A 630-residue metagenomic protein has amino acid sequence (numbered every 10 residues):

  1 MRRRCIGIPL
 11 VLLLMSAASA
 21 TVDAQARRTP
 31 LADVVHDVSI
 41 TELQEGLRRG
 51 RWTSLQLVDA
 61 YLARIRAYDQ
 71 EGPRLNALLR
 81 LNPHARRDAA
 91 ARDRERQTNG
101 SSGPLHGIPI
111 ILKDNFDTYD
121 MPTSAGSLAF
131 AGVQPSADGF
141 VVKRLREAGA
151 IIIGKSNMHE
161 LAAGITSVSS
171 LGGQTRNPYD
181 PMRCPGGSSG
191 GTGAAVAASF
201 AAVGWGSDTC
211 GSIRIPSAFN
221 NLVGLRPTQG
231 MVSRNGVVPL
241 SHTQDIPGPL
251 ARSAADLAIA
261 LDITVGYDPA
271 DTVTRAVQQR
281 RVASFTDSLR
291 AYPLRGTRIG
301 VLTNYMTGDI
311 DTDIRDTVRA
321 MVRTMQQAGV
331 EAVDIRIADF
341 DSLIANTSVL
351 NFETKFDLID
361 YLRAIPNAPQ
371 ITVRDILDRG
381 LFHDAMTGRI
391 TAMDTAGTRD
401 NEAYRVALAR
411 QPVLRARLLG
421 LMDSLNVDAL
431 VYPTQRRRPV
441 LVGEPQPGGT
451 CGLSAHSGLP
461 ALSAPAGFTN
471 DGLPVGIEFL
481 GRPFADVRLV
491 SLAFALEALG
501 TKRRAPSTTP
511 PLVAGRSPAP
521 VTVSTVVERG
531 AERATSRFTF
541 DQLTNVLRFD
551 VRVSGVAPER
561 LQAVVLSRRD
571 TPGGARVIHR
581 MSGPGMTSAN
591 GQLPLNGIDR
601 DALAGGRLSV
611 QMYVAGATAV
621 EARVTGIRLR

Functional and structural regions predicted by a protein language model:
G7-A17: Bacterial N-terminal signal peptides
A26-C210, T228, R252, A328 (+2 more regions): Gly/Ser-rich catalytic/binding loops embedded in alpha/beta enzyme cores
T41, A125-S127, T175-P178, S188 (+3 more regions): Flexible glycine/proline-enriched surface loops and loop-helix/loop-strand junctions
G50, G107, E147, A201 (+2 more regions): Glycine-rich, small-residue loops and helix-cap segments that act as flexible hinges at active-site edges
H106-A125, S288-T303, F352-L419, P465-P474: Short helix-loop capping/hinge segments that flank enzyme active sites or metal/cofactor-binding pockets
F116, P122, Q244-I246, P269 (+2 more regions): Gly/Ser-rich, acidic/histidine-flanked active-site/gating loops
A198-G300, R319-T324, H456-P520: Structural helix-boundary/capping segments
A519-R630: N-terminal leader/targeting pre-sequences
